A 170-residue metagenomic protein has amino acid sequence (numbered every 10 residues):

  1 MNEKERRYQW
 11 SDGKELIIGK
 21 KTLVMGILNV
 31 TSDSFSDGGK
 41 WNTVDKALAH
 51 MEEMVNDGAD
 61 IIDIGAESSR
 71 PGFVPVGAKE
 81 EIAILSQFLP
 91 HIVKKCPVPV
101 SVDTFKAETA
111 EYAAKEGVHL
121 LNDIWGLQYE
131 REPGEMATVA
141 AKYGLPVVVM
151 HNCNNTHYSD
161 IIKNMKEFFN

Functional and structural regions predicted by a protein language model:
M1-N29: N-terminal amphipathic alpha-helix/helix-capping segment at the start of soluble metabolic enzymes
K20-V24, A59-D60, C96-V98, G117-H119 (+1 more regions): Short, well-ordered coil/turn segments that N-cap beta-strands
L28, M54, G58, D103 (+2 more regions): Conserved, mostly hydrophobic/aromatic
V30-A49, P99-S101, N155-K166: Active-site mouth loops of central-metabolism enzymes
S32-S34, S69-G72, T109, E116 (+1 more regions): Conserved anion-binding
S34-S36, D60-Q87: Glycine-rich, proline-tolerant flexible connector loops at the mouths of alpha/beta enzymes
A49-G65: Catalytic domains of carbohydrate-active enzymes, especially glycoside hydrolases
V74-V102, A107, E111, A140-V148 (+2 more regions): Alpha-helix-loop-beta-strand connector modules within alpha/beta enzyme cores
